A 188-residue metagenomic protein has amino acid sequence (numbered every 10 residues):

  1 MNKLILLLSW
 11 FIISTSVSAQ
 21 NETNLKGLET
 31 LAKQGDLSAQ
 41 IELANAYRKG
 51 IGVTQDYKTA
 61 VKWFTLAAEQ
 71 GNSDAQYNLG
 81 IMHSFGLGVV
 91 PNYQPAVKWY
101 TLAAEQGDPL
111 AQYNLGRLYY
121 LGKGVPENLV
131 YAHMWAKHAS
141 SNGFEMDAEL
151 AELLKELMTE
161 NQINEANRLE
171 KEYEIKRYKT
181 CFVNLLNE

Functional and structural regions predicted by a protein language model:
L4-T15: Sec-dependent N-terminal signal peptides
A19-I51: N-terminal segments that cap or nucleate solenoid repeat domains
K33-D36, K49-I51, D56, F64 (+9 more regions): Short helix-capping/linker turns of helical repeat alpha-solenoids
E42-K49, N78-F85, V89, N114-L121 (+1 more regions): Hydrophobic face of amphipathic alpha-helices that form TPR/SEL1-like repeat modules and related alpha-solenoid
A46, A67, M82, A103 (+4 more regions): TPR/TPR-like alpha-solenoid repeats
E145-E188: Terminal, low-structured helical/coil segments at or just beyond the last alpha-helical repeat
